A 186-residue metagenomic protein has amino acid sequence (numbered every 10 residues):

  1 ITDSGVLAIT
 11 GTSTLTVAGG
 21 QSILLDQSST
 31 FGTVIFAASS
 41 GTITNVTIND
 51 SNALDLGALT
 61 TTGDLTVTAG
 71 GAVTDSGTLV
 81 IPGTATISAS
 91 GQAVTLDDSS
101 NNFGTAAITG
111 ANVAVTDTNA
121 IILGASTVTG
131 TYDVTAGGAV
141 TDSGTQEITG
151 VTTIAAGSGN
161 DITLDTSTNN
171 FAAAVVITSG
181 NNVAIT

Functional and structural regions predicted by a protein language model:
I1-T186: Extracellular lectin-like interaction modules
